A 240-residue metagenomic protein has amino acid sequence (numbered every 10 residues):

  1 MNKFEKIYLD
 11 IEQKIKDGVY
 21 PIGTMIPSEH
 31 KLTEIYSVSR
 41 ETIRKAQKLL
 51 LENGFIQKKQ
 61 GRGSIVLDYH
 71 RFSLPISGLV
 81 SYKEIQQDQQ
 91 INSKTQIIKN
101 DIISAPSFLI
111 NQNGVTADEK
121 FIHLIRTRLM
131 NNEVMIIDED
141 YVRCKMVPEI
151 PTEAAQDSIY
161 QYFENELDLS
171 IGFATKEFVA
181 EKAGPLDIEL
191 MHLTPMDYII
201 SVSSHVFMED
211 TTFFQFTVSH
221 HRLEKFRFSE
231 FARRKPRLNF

Functional and structural regions predicted by a protein language model:
M1-L9: Basic, helix-initiating cap at the start of DNA-binding domains
Y8-V66: N-terminal helix-turn-helix
R44-I98, I102-A105: Internal alpha/beta loop-helix hairpins
N92-F240: C-terminal all-alpha effector/ligand-binding and dimerization domain of prokaryotic HTH-type transcriptional repressors
